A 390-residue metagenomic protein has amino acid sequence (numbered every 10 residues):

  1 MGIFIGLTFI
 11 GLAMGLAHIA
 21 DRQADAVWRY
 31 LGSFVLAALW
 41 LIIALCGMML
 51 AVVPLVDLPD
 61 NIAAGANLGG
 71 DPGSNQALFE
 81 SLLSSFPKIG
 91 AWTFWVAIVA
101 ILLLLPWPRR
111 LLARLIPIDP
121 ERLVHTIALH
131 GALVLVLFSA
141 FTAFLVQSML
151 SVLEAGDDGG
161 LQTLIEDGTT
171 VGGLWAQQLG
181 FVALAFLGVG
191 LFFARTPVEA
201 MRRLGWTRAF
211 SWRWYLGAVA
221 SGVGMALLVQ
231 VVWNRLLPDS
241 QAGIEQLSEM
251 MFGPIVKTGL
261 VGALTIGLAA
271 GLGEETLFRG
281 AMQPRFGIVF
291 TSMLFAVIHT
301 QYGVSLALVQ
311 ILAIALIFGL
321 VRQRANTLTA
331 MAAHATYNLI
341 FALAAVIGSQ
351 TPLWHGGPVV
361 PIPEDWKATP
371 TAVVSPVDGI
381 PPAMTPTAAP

Functional and structural regions predicted by a protein language model:
M1-Y30, C46-D57, I62-A66, D71-L82 (+2 more regions): Transmembrane helix-loop-helix hairpins at the membrane interface of multi-pass integral membrane proteins
G2-I5, P54-A100, R122-R195: Alpha-helical transmembrane segments in multi-pass membrane proteins
G6, I10-G15, A44, I116-D119 (+1 more regions): Intrinsically disordered, low-complexity acidic/Q/S/K-rich activation/interaction tracts characteristic
G11-A20, T93-L115, F186-P197: Membrane-water interface of transmembrane alpha-helices
D25-I42, S81-A91, L111-A140, L161-Q178 (+1 more regions): Interfacial transmembrane-helix boundary/kink motif in multi-pass membrane proteins
A51-P54, W107-A113, V146-Q147: Transmembrane alpha-helix boundary signature
F94-A97, Q177, R208, G356 (+1 more regions): Intrinsic disorder/low-complexity segments enriched in polar/charged and small flexible residues
L104-P108, T196, S211, G259 (+1 more regions): Helix N-terminus capping/helix-initiation residues
